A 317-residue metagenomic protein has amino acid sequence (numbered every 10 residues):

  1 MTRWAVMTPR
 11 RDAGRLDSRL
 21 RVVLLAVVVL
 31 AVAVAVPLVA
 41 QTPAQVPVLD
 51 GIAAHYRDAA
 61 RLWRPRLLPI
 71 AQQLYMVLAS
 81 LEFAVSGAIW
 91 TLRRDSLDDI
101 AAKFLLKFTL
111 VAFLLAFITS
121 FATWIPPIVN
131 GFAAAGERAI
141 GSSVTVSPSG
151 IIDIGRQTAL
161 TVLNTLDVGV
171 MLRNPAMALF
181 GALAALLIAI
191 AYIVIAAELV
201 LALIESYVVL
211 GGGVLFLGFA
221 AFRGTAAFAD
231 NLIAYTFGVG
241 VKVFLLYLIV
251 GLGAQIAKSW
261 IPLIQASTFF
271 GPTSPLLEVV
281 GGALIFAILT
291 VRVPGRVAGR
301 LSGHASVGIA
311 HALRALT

Functional and structural regions predicted by a protein language model:
R3-A5, P9-L25, G282-T317: Long, intrinsically disordered, low-complexity regulatory segments adjacent to structured domains
D17-A26, L97-A116, G131-F132, D230-K242: Alpha-helical transmembrane segments and their helix-start/interface "positive-inside/aromatic belt" motifs in integral
L24-A31, L74-A84: Hydrophobic alpha-helical transmembrane segments
L38-L81, A88-T91, A133: Binding/recognition "hotspot" determinant
V77, L81, V111, L115 (+1 more regions): Hydrophobic alpha-helical transmembrane segments in multi-pass membrane proteins
E82-F108, V200-A227: Hydrophobic transmembrane alpha-helix segments characteristic of membrane transport and insertion machinery
L115-V209, L248-I309: Non-cytosolic segments of integral membrane proteins
E137-A139, G211-G224, H304-L316: Juxtamembrane inter-helical linkers in multi-pass membrane proteins
